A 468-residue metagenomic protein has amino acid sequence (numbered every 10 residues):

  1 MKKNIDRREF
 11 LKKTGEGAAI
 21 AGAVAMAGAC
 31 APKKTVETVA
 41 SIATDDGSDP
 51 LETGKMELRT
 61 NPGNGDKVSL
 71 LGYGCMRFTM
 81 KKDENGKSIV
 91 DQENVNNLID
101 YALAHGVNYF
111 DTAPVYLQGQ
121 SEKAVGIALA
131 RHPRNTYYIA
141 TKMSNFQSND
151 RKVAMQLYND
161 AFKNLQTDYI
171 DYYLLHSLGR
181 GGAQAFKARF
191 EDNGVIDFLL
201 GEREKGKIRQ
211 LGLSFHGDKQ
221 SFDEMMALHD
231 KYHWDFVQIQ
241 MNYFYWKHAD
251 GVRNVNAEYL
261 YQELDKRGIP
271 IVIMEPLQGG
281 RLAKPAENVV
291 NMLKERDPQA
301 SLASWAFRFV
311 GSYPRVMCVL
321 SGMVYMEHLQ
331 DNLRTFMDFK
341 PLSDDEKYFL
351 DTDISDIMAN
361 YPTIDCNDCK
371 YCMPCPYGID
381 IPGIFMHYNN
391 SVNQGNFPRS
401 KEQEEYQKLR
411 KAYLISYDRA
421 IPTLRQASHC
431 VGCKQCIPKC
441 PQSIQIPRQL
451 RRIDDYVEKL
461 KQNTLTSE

Functional and structural regions predicted by a protein language model:
K2-Y137, F198: N-terminal binding-site loop/beta-alpha segment at the start of enzyme catalytic domains that lines or forms
K3-L11, C372, C430-C436: Twin-arginine (Tat) signal peptide motif
N61, Y73, F110, V125 (+7 more regions): Conserved, mostly hydrophobic/aromatic
G63-G65, G126-R134, F162-T167, A227-Y232 (+1 more regions): Acidic (Asp/Glu)-rich catalytic clusters
S88-A102, D150-N164, K219-A227, A303-F307: Short, acidic/polar
L165-A185: Active-site groove signature of glycoside hydrolases
L178-M386, N393-L409, P438, Q445-R448: Beta/alpha (TIM)-barrel catalytic core signal, keyed to glycine-rich beta->alpha loops juxtaposed to Asp/Glu that bind
Y348-M373, Q407-G432, V457-E468: Ferredoxin-like iron-sulfur electron-transfer modules
